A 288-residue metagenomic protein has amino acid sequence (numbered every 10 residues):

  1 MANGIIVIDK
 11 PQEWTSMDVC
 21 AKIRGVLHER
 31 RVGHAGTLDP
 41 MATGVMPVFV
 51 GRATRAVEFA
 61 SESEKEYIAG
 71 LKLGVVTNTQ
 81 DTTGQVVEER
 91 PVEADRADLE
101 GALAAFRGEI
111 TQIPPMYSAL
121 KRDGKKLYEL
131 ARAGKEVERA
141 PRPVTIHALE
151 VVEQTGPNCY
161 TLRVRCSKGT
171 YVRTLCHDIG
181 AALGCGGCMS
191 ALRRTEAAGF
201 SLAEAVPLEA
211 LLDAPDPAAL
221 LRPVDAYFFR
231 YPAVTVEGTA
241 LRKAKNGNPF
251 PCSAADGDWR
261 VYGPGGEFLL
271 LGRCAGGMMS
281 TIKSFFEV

Functional and structural regions predicted by a protein language model:
M1-D9, E13, M17-H34, L38 (+4 more regions): Accessory RNA 3′-end/elbow-binding domains used by RNA modification enzymes
M1-S167, T174, D178-E204: Catalytic cores of RNA-modifying enzymes
E88-P91, K126, G169-R173, R242-D256: A short, terminal or domain-edge coil/loop segment
V137, G169, G277-S280: A short local loop/turn or secondary-structure capping micro-motif enriched for an aromatic residue
